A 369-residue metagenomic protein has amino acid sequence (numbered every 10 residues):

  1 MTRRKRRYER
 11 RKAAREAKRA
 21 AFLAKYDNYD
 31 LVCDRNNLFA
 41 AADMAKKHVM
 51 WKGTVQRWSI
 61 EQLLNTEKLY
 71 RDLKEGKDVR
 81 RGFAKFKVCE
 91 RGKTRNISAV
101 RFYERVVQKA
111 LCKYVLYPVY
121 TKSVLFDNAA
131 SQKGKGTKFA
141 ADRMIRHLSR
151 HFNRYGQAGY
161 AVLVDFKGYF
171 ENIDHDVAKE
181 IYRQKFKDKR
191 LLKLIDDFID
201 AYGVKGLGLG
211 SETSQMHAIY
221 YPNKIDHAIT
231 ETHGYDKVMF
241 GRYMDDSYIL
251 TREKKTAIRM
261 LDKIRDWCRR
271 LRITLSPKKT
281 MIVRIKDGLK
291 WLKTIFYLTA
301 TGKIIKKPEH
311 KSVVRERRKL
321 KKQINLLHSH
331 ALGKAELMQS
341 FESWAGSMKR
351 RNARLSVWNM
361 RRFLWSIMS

Functional and structural regions predicted by a protein language model:
M1-E67: Non-catalytic, polymerase-adjacent accessory regions of viral genome-replication enzymes
M1-E9, A13, V100, R105 (+7 more regions): Right-hand nucleic-acid polymerase module
F22-Y29, C112-E171: Active-site-proximal segment of RNA-dependent polymerases
L69-K93, V106, R190-A201: Reverse-transcriptase-like RNA-dependent polymerase core
F83, G241-D245, K278: Short Gly/Ser/Thr- and Asp/Glu-enriched loop/turn motifs at secondary-structure junctions
T94-L125, G203-T232: Conserved pre-motif C helix in the palm subdomain of viral-like polymerases
A130-F139, F240, Y248-T251, M281-D287: Beta-rich nucleic-acid/ligand-interaction surfaces
R146-M244, Y248-W267, V283, A331 (+2 more regions): Conserved polymerase palm-domain catalytic core
